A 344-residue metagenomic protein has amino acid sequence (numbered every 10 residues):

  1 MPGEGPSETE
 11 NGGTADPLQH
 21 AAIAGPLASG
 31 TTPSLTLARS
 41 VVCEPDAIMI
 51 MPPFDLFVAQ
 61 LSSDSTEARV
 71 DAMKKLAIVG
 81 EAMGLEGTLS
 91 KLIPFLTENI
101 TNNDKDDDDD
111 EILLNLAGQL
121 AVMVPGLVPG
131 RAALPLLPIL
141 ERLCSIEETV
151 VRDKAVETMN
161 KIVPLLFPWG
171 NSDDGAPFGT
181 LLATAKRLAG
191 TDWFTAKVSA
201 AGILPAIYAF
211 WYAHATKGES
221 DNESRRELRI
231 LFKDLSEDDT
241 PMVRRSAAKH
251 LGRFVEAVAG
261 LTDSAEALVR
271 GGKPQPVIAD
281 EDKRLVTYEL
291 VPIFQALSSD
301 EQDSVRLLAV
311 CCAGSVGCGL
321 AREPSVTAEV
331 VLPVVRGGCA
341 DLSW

Functional and structural regions predicted by a protein language model:
M1-W344: Extended, low-complexity, acidic/polar intrinsically disordered regions that flank or interrupt HEAT/TOG/ARM solenoid
